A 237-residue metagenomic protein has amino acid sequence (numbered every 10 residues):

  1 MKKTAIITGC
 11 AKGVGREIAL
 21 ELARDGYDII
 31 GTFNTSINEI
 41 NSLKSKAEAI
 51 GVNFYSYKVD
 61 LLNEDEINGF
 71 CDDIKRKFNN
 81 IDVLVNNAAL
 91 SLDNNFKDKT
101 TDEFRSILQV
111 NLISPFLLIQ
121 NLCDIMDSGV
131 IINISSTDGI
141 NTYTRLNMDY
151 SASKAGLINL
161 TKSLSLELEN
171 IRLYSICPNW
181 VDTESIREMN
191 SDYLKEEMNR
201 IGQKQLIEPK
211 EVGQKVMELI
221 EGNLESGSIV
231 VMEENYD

Functional and structural regions predicted by a protein language model:
A11-K12: Conserved glycine-rich cofactor-binding loop
Y27-N41: Conserved glycine-rich Rossmann-like NAD(P)H-binding loop of the short-chain dehydrogenase/reductase
N95-F96, E103-R105, I186, E197: Substrate-binding pocket helix/loop in short-chain dehydrogenase/reductase
I119, S153: Active-site helix of classical SDR
D124, K162-E167: Alpha-helical segment proximal to the catalytic Tyr-Lys
I125, E208-E233, D237: C-terminal substrate-recognition "lid" of short-chain dehydrogenase/reductases
S136: Residue(s) in the substrate-gating loop at a strand-loop-helix junction that position the organic substrate next
